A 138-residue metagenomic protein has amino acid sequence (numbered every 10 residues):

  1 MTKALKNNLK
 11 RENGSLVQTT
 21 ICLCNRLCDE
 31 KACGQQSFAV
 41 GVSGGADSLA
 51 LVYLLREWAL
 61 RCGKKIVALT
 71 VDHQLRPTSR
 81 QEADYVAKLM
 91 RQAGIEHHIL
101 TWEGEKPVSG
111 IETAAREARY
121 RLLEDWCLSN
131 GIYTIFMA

Functional and structural regions predicted by a protein language model:
T2-A138: Core alpha/beta nucleotide-donor-binding catalytic domains of modification enzymes
